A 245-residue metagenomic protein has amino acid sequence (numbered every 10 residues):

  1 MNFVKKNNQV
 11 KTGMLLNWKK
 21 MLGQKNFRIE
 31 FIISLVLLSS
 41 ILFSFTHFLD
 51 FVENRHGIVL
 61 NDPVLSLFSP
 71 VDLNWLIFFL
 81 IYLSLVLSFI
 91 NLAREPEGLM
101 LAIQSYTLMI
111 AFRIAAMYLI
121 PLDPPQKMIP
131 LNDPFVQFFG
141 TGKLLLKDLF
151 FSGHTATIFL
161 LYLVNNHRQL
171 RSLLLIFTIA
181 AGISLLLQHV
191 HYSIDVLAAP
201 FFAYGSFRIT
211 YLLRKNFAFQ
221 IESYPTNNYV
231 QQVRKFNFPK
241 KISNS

Functional and structural regions predicted by a protein language model:
N2-S84, L122, V230, F238-N244: N-terminal transmembrane-helix/juxtamembrane module of multi-pass inner/ER membrane proteins
I29-L37, M100-L108, L173-I176, I194: Alpha-helical transmembrane segments of integral membrane proteins
L37-F45, L49, F112-M117, F202-F207: Alpha-helical transmembrane segments of multipass membrane proteins
L42-S44, I110-A116, T178-H189: Aromatic-anchored segments of alpha-helical transmembrane domains
V52-P63, A93-R171, T178, K215-N237: Membrane-interface loops
L85-I90, T155-L174, P200-T210: Membrane-interfacial alpha-helical segments at the cytosolic side of multi-pass membrane proteins
D148-F150, A180-S206: Interfacial helix-loop-helix junctions of multi-pass membrane proteins
G182, F201-S223: Hydrophobic alpha-helical segments of polytopic membrane proteins
